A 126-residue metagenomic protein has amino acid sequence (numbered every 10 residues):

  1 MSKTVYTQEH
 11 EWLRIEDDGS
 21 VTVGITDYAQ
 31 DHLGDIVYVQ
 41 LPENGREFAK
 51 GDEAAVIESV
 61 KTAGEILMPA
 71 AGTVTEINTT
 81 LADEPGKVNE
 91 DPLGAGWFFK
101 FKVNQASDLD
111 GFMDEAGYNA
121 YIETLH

Functional and structural regions predicted by a protein language model:
M1-K50, G86, E90-H126: Acidic, low-complexity mobile loops and tails
L13-I15, V60, I77-T80, A106: Residue-level recognition of beta-strand microenvironments
D18, E43, E53, V60-K61 (+1 more regions): Short glycine/proline-centered loop/turn elements that form peptide/ligand docking sites
A29, E53, T62, A70 (+1 more regions): A generic "binding-loop/recognition-motif" signal
I36, V60-A63: A short beta-loop-beta micro-motif enriched in histidine and acidic residues
E43-I57, M68, T73-T75: Short, well-structured beta-strand-loop connectors
T62-G96: Mid-chain, well-packed structural core segment of small domains
